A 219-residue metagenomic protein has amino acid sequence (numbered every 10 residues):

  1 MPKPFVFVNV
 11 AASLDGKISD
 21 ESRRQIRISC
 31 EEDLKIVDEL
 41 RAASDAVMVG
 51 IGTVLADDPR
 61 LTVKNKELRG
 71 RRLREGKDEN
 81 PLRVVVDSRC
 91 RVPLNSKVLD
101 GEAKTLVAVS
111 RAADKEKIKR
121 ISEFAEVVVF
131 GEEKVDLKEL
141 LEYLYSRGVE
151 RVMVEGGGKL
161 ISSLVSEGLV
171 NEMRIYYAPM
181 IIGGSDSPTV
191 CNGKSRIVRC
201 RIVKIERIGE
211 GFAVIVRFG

Functional and structural regions predicted by a protein language model:
M1-G219: Enzymes that bind and transform nitrogen-containing heteroaromatic metabolites
